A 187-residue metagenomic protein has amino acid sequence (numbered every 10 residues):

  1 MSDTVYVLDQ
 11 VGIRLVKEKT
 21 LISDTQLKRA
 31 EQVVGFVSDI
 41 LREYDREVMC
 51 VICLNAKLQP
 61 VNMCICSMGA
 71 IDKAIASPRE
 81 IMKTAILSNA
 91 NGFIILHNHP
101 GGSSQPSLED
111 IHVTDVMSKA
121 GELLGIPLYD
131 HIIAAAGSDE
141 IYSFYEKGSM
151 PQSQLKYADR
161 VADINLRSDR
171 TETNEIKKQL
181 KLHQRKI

Functional and structural regions predicted by a protein language model:
M1-N89, I111-P127, A135-I187: N-terminal beta-strand/alpha-helix entry module and adjacent surface of metal-dependent catalytic domains
F93-H99: Short beta-strands and strand-loop turn motifs
H99, I133-A135: Conserved beta-strand edge residues that scaffold enzyme active sites
G101-Q105: Short, solvent-exposed loop/turn segments at secondary-structure junctions
D130: Beta-strand-loop-alpha "switch" segments that mediate conformational coupling across diverse proteins
